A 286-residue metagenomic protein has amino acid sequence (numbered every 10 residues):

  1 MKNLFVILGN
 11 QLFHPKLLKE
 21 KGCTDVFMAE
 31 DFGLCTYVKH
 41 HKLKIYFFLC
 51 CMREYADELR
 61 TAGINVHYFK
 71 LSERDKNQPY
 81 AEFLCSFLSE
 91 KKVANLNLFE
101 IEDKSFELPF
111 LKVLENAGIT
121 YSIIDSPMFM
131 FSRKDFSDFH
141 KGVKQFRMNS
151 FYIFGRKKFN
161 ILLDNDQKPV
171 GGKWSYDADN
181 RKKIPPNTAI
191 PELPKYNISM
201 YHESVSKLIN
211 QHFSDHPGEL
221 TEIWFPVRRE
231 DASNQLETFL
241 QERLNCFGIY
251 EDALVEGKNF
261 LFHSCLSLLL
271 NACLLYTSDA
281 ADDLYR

Functional and structural regions predicted by a protein language model:
M1-L71: N-terminal beta-strand-loop-alpha-helix module at the start of alpha/beta ligand-binding or catalytic domains
N10, D31, L71-E73, I101-D103 (+1 more regions): An acidic- and aromatic-residue-enriched active-site/binding cleft used to recognize and process polar
F13-P15, L34-Y37, D75-K76, K104-F106 (+1 more regions): Flexible loop/turn segments at secondary-structure boundaries
L49-C50, E73-L84: Glycine-rich, highly charged phosphate/nucleotide-binding loops
L71-K76, F99-E102, L254, L268: Conserved short loop/turn motifs at secondary-structure junctions
P79-F225: Beta-rich, aromatic/charged-enriched effector core domains that present basic-aromatic interfaces for binding
K183-S278: Catalytic cores of enzymes that engage adenine nucleotides and/or redox cofactors via long glycine-rich, Lys/Arg/His
Y276-R286: Single conserved hydrophobic/aromatic residue that forms the stacking wall/gate of nucleotide- or nucleobase-binding
